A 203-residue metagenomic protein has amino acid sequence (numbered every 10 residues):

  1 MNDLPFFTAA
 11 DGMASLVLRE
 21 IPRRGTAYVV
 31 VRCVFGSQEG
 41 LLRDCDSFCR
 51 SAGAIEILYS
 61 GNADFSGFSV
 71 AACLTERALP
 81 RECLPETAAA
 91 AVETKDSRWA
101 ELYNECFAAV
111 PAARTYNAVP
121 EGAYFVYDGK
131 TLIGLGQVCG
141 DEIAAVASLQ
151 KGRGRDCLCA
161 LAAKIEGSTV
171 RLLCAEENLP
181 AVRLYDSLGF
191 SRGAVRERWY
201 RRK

Functional and structural regions predicted by a protein language model:
M1-A10, C106-G129: Active-site rim helix/loop that mediates acceptor-substrate recognition in acyltransferases
M1-N2, C83-A113: Short amphipathic alpha-helix that is part of the acyltransferase structural core
M1-S47, D128-Q150: Conserved donor-binding loop and adjoining core beta-sheet/short helix segment in diverse acyl/aminoacyl transferases
V30-A88, R196-R201: Acyl-donor-binding surface of acyltransferase catalytic domains
S37-F48, Q150-I165, V182-S187: Conserved acetyl-CoA-binding loop-helix of GNAT-fold acetyltransferases
I57-Y59, I143, V170-C174: Conserved hydrophobic beta-strand within the GNAT/NAT acetyltransferase core sheet that lines the active-site cleft
A63-F68, L184-Y185, F190: Conserved active-site tyrosine of GNAT-family acetyltransferases
A72, L132-G134, A194: A structural microfeature
